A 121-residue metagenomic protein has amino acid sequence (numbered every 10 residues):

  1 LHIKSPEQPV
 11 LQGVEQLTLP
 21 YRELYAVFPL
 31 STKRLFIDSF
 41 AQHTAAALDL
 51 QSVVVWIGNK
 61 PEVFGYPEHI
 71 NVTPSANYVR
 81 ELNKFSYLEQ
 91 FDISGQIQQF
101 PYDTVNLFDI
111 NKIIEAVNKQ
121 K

Functional and structural regions predicted by a protein language model:
L1-K60, H69: Donor-binding and catalytic core of enzymes assembling or modifying cell-surface/extracellular glycoconjugates
F64: Short glycine-biased active-site loop of nucleotidyltransferases that positions the nucleotide triphosphate and helps
E68-K121: Leloir-type glycosyltransferase catalytic cores
